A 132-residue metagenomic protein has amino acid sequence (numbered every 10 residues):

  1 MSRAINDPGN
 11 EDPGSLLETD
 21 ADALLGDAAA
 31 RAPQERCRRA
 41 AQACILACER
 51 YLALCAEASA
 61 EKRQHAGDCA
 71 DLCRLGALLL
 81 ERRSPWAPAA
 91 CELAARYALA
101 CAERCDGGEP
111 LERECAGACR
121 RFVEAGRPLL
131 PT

Functional and structural regions predicted by a protein language model:
S2-T132: Amphipathic alpha-helical hairpins
